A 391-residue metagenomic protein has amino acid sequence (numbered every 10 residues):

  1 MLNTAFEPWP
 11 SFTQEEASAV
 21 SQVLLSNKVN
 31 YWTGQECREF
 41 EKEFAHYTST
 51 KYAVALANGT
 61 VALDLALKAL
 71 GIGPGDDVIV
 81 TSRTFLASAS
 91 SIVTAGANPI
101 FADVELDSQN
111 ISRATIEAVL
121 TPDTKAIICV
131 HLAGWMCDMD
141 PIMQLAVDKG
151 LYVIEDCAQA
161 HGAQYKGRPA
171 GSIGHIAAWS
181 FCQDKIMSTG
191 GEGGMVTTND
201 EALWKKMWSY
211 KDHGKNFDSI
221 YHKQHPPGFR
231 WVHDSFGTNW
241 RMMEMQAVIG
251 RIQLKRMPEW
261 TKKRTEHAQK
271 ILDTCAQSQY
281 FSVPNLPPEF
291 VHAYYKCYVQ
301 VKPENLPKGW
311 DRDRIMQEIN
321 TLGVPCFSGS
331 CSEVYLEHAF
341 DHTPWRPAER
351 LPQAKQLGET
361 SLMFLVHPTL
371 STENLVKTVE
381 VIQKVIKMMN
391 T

Functional and structural regions predicted by a protein language model:
M1-V29, V232-D234: N-terminal "arm"/small-domain region of PLP-dependent enzymes with the aminotransferase-like
V29-D77, S91-T94, F101-D103, R168: Phosphate-binding glycine-rich loop
K68-C157, Q164: PLP-dependent aminotransferase-like
A160, G167-R168, S172-G174, G228-D234 (+2 more regions): Active-site-adjacent capping/gating segments
A160-K166, I173-K296, Y335: Active-site region of PLP-dependent enzymes
H213-P226, K270-C275, D313-R350, Q356-L362: Conserved PLP cofactor-binding pocket of PLP-dependent enzymes
N305-R314, S371-V376: Short, conserved charged micro-motifs
